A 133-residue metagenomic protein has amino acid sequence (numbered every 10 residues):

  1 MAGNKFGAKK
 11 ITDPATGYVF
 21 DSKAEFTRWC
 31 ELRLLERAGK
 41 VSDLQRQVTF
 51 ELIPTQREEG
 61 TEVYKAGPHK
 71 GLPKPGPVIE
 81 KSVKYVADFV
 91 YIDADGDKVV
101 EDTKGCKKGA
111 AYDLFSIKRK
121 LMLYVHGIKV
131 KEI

Functional and structural regions predicted by a protein language model:
M1-I133: Electrostatic, structured charged patches in enzyme active sites and in nucleic-acid/phosphate-binding
